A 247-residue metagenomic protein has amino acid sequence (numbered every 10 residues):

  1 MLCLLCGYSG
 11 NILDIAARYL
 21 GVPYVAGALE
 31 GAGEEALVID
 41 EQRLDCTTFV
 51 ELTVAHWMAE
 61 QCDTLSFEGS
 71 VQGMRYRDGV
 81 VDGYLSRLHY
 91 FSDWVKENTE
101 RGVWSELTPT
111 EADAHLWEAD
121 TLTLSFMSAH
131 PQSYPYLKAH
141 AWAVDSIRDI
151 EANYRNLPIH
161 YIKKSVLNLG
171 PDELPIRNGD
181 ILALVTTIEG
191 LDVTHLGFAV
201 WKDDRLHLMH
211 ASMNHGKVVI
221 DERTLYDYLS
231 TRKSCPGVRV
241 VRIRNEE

Functional and structural regions predicted by a protein language model:
M1-S9: Bacterial Sec-dependent signal peptides at the C-terminal "C-region" and cleavage site
Y8-I12, V38-C46, D63, L174 (+1 more regions): Extracytoplasmic/periplasmic, Sec-exported soluble proteins
S9-L20, L29: Sequence/structural signature of beta-propeller domains
Y24-I159, W201, M209-M213: Acidic/His-rich structured neighborhood in mature extracellular/periplasmic domains
S70-M74, N168-L174: Beta-rich nucleic-acid/ligand-interaction surfaces
H160-D172, T186: Short alpha-helix capping/helix-loop boundary micro-motifs
R177-E247: C-terminal soluble interaction/assembly domains
